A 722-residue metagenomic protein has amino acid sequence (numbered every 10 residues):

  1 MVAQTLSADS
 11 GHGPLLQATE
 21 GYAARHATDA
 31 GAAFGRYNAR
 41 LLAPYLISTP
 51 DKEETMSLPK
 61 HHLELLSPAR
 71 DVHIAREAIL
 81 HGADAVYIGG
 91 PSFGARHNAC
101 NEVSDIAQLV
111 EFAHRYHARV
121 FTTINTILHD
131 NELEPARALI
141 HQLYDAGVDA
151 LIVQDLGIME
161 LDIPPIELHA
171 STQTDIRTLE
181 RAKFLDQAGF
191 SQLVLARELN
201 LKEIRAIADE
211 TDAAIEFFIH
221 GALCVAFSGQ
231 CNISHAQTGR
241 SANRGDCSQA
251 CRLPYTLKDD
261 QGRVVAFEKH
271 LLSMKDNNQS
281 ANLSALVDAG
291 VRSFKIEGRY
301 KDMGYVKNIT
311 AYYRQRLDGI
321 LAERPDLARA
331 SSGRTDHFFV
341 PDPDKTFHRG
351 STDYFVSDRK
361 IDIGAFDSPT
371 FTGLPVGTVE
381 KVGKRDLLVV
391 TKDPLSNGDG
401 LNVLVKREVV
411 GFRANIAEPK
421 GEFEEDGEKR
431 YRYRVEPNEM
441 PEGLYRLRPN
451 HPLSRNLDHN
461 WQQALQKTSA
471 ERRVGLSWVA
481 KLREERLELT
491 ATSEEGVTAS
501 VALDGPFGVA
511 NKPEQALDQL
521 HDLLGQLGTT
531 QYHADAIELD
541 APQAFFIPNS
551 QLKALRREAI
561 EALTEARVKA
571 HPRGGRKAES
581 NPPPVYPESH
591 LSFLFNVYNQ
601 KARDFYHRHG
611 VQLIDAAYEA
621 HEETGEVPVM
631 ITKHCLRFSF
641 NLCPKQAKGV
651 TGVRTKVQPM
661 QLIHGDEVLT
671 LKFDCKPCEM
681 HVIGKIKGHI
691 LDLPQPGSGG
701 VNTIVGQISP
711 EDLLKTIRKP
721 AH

Functional and structural regions predicted by a protein language model:
M1-V2, I47: Short hydrophobic transmembrane-like helices used for membrane targeting/insertion
V2-S10: Extreme N-terminal basic, low-complexity initiation segments that serve as generic localization/processing leaders
Q4, Q17-E20, E54: Charged/polar low-complexity intrinsically disordered segments
G11-Q17, G21-H26, A30, G35-A43 (+1 more regions): Short, low-complexity intrinsically disordered segments enriched in A/P/G/S/L with frequent Arg, especially at protein
E53-H81, A85-I88, S92-A95, L109-V110 (+4 more regions): Surface-exposed amphipathic alpha-helical tracts and adjacent flexible/coil segments at the periphery of soluble enzymes
N98-A107: Aromatic- and glycine-enriched glycan-recognition loops and surfaces that form the carbohydrate-binding subsites
Q154-I158: Short, polar loop motifs at secondary-structure junctions
M159-P164: Short active-site loop/helix that positions an aromatic residue
